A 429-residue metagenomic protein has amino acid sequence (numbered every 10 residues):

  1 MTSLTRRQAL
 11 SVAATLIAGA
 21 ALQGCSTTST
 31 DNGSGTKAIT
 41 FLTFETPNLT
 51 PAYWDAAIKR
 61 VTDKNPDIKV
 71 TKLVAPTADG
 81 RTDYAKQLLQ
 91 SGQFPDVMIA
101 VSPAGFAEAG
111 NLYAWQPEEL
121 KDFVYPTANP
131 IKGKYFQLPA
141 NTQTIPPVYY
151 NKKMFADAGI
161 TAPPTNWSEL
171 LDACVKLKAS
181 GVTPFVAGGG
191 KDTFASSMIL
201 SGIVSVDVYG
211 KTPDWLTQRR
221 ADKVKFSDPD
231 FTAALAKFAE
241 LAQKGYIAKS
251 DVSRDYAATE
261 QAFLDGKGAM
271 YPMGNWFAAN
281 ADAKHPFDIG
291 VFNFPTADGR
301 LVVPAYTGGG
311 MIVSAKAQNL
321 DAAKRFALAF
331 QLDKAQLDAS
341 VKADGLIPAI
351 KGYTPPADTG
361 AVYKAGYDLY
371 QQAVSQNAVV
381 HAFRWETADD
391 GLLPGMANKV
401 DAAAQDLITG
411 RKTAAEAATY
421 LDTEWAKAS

Functional and structural regions predicted by a protein language model:
T2-G105, A162, D298, D338 (+3 more regions): Conserved N-terminal structural module of periplasmic/extracytoplasmic solute-binding proteins
K59, D63, A158, V224 (+2 more regions): Extracytoplasmic/periplasmic substrate-recognition and gating elements
V74-Y84, W167-E169, S250-Q261: Short helix-initiation/N-cap motifs at beta->coil->alpha
V101-P147: Hinge/lid segment of periplasmic solute-binding proteins
E108-A114, K134, V182, A281-D298: Ligand-binding "clamshell"
P139-A140, G366-E424: C-terminal capping/gating helix-and-loop segments adjacent to ligand/active sites or protein-protein/ligand interfaces
P146, L171-K223, G268: Extracytoplasmic/periplasmic solute-binding protein
R220-D251: Glycine-centered hinge/linker elements that transmit conformational signals in sensory and ligand-binding systems
